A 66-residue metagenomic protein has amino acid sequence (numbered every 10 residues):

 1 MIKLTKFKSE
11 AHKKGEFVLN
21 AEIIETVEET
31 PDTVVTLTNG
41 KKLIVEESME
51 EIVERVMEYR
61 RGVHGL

Functional and structural regions predicted by a protein language model:
M1-L66: Eukaryotic intrinsically disordered, low-complexity regulatory linkers and tails enriched in Ser/Thr/Pro
